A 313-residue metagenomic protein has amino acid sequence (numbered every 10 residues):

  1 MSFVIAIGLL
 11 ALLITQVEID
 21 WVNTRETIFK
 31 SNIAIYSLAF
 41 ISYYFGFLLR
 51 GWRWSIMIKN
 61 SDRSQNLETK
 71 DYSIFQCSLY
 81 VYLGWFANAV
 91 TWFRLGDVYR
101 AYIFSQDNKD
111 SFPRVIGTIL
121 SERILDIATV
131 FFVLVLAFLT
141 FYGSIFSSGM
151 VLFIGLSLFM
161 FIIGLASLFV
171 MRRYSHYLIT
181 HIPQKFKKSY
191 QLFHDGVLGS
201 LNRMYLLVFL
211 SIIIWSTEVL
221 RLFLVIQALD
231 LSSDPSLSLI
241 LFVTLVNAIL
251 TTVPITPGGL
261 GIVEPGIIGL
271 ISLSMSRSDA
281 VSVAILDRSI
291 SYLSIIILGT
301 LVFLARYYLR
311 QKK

Functional and structural regions predicted by a protein language model:
M1-Y82, T140, I145-T252, I290-K313: Predominantly cytoplasmic-facing regulatory/coupling regions of multi-pass membrane proteins
I58-K59, S78-K109: Extended non-transmembrane interhelical loops and adjacent amphipathic helices of multipass membrane proteins
S61-D62, Q106-N108, L229, I271-M275: Short helix-loop-helix connector
D71-L79, D97-V98, K109-R123, S276-L286: Membrane-interface alpha-helices at helix entry/exit sites of multi-pass transporters
L83, A87-T91, I116-F138, S282-L298: Membrane-embedded alpha-helical segments of transport systems, primarily multispan ion/solute transporters
G84-W92, T244-E264: Transmembrane alpha-helix interface/packing and boundary motifs in multi-pass membrane proteins, characterized by
L95-Q106, P254-L273: Re-entrant/interfacial helical elements at transmembrane boundaries that shape and gate the permeation pathway
